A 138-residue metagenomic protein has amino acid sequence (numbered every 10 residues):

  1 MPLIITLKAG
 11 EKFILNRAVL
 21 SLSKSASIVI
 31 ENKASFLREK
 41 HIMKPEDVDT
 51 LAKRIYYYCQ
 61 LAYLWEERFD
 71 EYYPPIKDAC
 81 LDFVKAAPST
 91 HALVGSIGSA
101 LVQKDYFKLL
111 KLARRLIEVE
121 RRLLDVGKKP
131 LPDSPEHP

Functional and structural regions predicted by a protein language model:
M1-P138: Terminal leader/tail segments of proteins
